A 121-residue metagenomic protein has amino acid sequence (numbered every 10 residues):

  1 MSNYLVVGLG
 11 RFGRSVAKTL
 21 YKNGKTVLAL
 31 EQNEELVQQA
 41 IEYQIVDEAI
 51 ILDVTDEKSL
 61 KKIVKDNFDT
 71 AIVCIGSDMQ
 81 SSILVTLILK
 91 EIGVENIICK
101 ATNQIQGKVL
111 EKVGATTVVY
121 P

Functional and structural regions predicted by a protein language model:
M1-P121: Cytosolic regulatory regions of ion transport systems
